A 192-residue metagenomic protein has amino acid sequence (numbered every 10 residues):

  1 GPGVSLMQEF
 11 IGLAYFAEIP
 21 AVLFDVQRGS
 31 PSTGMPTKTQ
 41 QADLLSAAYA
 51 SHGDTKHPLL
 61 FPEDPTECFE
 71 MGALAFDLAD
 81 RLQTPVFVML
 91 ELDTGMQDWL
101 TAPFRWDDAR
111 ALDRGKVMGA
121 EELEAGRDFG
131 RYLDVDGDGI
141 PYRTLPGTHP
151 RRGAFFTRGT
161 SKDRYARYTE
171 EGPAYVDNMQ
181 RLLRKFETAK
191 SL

Functional and structural regions predicted by a protein language model:
G1-Y49, P58-A79: Thiamine diphosphate
A17-L23, S46-S51, F156, R164-P173: A broad, low-specificity signal for short, low-complexity segments enriched in glycine/proline and polar/charged
S30-S32, L45-H52, G115-V117, E121-L123 (+1 more regions): Ligand-binding clefts of soluble mixed alpha/beta catalytic domains
T55: Short acidic, glycine-rich surface-loop motifs adjacent to enzyme active sites
M71-L192: Flexible, low-complexity linker and terminal segments
